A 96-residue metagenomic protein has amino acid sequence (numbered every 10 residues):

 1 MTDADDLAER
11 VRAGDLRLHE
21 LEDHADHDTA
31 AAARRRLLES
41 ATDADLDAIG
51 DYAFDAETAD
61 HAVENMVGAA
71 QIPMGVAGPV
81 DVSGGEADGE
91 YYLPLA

Functional and structural regions predicted by a protein language model:
M1-Y92: Acidic/polar, glycine-rich intrinsically disordered N-terminal extensions of enzymes
A96: Extended, charged alpha/beta regions that create polyanion-binding interfaces
